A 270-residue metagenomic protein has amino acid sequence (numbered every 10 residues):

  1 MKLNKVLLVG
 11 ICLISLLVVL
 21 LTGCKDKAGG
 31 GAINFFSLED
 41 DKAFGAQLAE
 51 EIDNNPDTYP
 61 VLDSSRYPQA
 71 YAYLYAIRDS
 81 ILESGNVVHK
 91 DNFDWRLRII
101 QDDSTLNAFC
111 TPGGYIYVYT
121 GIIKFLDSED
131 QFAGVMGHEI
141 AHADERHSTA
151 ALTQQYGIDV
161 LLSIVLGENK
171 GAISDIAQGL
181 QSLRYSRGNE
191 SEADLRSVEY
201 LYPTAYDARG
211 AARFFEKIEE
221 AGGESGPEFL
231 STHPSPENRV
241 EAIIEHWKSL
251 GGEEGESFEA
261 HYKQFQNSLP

Functional and structural regions predicted by a protein language model:
L3-G10, G23-D57, E83-N107, R187-P270: C-terminal capping/extension segments of zinc metalloprotease domains
G10-V19: Bacterial N-terminal signal peptides
K25-N34, I116, A133-E139, A143 (+1 more regions): Catalytic-site beta-strand/loop segments enriched in glycine and acidic/polar residues
A70-H89: Zn2+-dependent metallopeptidase catalytic core
D103-A133, I140: Active-site scaffold of zinc-dependent metalloenzymes
D130-Q131, I140-G157: Catalytic Zn2+-binding segment of zinc metalloproteases
T153-Q181: Membrane-active amphipathic alpha-helices enriched in small hydrophobic residues
